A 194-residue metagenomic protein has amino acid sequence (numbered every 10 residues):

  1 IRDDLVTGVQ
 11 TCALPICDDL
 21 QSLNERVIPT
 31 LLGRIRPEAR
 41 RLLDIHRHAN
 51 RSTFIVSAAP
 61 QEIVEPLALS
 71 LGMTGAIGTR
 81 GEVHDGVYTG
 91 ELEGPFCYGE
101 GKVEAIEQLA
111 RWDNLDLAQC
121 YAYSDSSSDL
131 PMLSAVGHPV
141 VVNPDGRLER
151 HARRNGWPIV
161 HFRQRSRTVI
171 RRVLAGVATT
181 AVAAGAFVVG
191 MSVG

Functional and structural regions predicted by a protein language model:
I1-C12: Single conserved hydrophobic/aromatic residue that forms the stacking wall/gate of nucleotide- or nucleobase-binding
T11-D19, A175: Membrane-proximal helical "anchor" segments flanking the first transmembrane region of inner-membrane enzymes
Q21-L23, P29-G194: C-terminal cap/substrate-recognition subdomain and adjoining C-terminal extension of metal-dependent phosphatase-like
